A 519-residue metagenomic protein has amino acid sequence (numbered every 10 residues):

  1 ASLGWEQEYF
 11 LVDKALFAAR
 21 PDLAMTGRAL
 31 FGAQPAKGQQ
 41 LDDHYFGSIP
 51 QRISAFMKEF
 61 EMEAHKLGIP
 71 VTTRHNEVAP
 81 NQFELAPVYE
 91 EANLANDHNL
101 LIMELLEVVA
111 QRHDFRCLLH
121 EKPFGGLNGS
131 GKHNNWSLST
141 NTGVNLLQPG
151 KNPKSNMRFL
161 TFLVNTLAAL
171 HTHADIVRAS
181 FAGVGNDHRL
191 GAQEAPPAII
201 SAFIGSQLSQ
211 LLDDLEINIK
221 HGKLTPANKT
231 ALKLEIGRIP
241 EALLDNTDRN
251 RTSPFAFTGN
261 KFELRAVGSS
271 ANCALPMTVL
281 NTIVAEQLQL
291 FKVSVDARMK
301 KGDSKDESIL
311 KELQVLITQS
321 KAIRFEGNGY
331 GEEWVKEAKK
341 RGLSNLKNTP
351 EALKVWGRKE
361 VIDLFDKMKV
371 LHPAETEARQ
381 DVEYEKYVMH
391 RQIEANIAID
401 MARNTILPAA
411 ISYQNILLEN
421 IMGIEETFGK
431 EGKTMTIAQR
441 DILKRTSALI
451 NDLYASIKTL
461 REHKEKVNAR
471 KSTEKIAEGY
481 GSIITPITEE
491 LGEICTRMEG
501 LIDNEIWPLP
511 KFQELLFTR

Functional and structural regions predicted by a protein language model:
A1-L119, N128-G131, L138-D381: Glycine-rich, acidic/polar active-site loops that bind/position phosphate-bearing ligands
A24, N99, E121-K122, Q148-N152 (+6 more regions): Composition- and surface-driven signal marking solvent-exposed, interaction-prone regions in large proteins
C117-P123, I200-A202, P226-N228, T473 (+1 more regions): Short, highly charged low-complexity linear segments
I309, L313-R519: C-terminal amphipathic alpha-helical interaction region
